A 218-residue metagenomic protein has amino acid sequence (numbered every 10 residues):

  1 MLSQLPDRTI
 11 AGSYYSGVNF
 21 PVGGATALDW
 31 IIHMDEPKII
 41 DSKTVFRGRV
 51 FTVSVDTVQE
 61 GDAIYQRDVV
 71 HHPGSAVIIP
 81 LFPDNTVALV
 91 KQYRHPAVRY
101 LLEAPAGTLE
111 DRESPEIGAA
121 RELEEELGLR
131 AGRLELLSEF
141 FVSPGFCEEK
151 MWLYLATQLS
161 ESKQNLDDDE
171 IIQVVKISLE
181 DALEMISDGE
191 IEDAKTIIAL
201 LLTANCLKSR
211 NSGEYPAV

Functional and structural regions predicted by a protein language model:
P6-A11: Compositionally biased, intrinsically disordered low-complexity segments enriched in Pro/Arg/Gln/His
Y14, N19-H33: Short, Lys/Arg-enriched N-terminal segments with co-localized hydrophobic residues within the first ~10-30 amino acids
W30-R47: Extreme N-terminal tail/first-helix region
I31, Y100, P144, W152 (+1 more regions): Nudix hydrolase/Nudix homology domain
E36, V70-H72, A76-R121, S138 (+1 more regions): Conserved Nudix-box catalytic region and its N-terminal flanking loop in Nudix hydrolases and closely related
S42-V77, P83: Acidic, metal-coordinating catalytic segment for phosphate/diphosphate chemistry, firing primarily on the Nudix
T52-G61, S143-S162: Active-site-adjacent beta-strand/loop module that shapes the phosphate/pyrophosphate-binding cleft
R130-L137: A short coil-to-beta-strand element that immediately follows conserved catalytic motifs
